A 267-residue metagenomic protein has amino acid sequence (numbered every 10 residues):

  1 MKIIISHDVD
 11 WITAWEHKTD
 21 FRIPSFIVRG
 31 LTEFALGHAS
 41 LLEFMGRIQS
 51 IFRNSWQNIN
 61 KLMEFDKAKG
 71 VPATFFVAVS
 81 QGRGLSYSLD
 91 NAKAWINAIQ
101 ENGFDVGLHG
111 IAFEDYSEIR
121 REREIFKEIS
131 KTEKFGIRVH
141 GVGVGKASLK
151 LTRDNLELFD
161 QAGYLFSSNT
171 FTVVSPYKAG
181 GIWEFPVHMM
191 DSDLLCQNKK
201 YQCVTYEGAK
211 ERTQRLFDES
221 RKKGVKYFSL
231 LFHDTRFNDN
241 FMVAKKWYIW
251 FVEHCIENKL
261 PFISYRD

Functional and structural regions predicted by a protein language model:
M1-F185, E207-L230, F237-D267: Catalytic alpha-helical scaffold of carbohydrate-active enzymes acting on polysaccharides/glycoconjugates
E184-V204: Positively charged, amphipathic and often flexible ligand-engagement surfaces
M190-S192, T235-N238: Short Gly/Pro-enriched loop/turn and capping motifs at secondary-structure junctions
